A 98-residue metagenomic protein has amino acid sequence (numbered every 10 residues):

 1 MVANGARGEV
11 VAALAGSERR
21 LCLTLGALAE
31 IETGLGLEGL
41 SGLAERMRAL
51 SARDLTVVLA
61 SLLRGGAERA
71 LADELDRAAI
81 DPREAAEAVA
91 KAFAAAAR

Functional and structural regions predicted by a protein language model:
M1-L14, L37-R53, L63-R98: Charged interaction scaffolds used for protein-protein
L25-G42: Short, surface-exposed, low-complexity cationic segments
T56: Oxyanion-binding/catalytic loops of NTP- or PPi-dependent enzymes
L59: A residue-level signal for conserved active-site and pocket-lining positions in enzyme catalytic cores
